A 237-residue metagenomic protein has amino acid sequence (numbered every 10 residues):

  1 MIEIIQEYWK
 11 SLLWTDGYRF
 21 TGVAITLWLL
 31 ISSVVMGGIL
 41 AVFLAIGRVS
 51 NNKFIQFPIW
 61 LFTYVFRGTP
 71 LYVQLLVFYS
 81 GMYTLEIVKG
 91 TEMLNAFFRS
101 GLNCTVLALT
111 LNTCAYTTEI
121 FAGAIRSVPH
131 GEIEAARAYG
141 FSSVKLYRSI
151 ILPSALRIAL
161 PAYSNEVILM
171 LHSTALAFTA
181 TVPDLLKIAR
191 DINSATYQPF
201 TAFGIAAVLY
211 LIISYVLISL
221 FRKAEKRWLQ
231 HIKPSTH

Functional and structural regions predicted by a protein language model:
M1-H237: Transmembrane alpha-helices and adjacent helix-loop boundaries
